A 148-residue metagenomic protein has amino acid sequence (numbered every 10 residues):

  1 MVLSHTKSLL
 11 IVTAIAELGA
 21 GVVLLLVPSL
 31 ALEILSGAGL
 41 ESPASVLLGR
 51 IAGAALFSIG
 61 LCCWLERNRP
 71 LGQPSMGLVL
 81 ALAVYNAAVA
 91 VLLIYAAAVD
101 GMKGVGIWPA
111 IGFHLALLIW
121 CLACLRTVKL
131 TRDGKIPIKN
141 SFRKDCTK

Functional and structural regions predicted by a protein language model:
M1-E17: Cytosolic juxtamembrane helix and N-cap/initiation of the first transmembrane helix
L3, L26-G49, N68-P70, P74: Interfacial loop at the N-terminal end of multi-pass membrane proteins
G19-L25, A44-N68, L80-V91: Core segments of alpha-helical transmembrane spans in multipass integral membrane proteins
A38-V46, M76-L78, G101-G112: Non-cytosolic membrane-interface motifs at loop->transmembrane helix junctions
C63-S75, A97-V99: Juxtamembrane helix-break-helix junctions at the cytosolic face of small multi-pass alpha-helical membrane proteins
V91-P109, R126: Membrane-helix boundary connector in multi-pass membrane proteins
A116-K135: Membrane-water interface at the C-terminal end of transmembrane alpha helices
D133-K148: Short, highly charged, low-complexity non-transmembrane loops/tails of multi-pass membrane proteins
